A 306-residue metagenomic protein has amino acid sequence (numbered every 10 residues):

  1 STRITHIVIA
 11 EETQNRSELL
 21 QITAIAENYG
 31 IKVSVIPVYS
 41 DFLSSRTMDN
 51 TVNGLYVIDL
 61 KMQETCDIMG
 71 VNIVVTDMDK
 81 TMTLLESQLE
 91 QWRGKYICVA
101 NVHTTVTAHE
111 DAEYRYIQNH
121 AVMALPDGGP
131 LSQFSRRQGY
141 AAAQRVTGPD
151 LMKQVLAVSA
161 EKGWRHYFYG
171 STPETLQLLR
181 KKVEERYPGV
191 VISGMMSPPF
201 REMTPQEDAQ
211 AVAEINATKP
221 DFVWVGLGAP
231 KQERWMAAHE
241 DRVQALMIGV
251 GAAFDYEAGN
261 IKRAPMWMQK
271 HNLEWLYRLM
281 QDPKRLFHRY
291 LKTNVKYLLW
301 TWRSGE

Functional and structural regions predicted by a protein language model:
S1-V71, H239-I248, A252-A258, K262-M266 (+3 more regions): N-terminal hydrophobic signal-anchor/signal peptide
R3-H6, I215-A229: Proline-aspartate-enriched helix->loop->beta-strand connector
T5, V122, S193, D221 (+1 more regions): Conserved acidic residues
E12-Q14, Y39, V102-T105, L227-Q232 (+1 more regions): Short glycine-rich anion-binding loops that position phosphate/pyrophosphate groups of nucleotides and phosphorylated
R16-L19, M82, L176-Q177, K231-M236: Short, well-ordered alpha-helical microsegments
Q63-D150: N-terminal nucleotide/polyanion-binding subdomain common to many enzyme families
Q63-V71, P130-R137, R263-E306: A transmembrane-helix-recognition feature enriched in membrane-embedded lipid enzymes and envelope glyco-/phospholipid
R136-T218: Conserved beta-alpha
